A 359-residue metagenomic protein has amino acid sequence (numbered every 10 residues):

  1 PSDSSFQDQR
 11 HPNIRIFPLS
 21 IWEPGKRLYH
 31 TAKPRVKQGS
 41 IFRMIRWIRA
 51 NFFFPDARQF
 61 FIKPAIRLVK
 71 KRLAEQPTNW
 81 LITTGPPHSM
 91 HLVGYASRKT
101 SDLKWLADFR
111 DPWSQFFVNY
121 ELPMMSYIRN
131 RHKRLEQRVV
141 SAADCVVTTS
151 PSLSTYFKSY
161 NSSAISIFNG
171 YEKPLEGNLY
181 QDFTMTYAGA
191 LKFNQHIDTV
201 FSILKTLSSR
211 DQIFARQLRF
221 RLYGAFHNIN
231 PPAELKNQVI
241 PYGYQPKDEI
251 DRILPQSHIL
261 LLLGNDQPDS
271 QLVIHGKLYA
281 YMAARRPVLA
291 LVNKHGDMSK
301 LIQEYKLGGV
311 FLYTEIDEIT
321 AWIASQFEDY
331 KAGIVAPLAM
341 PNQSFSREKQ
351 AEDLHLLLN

Functional and structural regions predicted by a protein language model:
S2-P64: A conserved catalytic-core segment of Leloir-type glycosyltransferases
S4, K133, Q137-A164, S299: A short, active-site helix/loop in glycosyltransferases that binds the activated sugar's phosphate group
R67, S89-L92, A96-T100, W113-S114 (+1 more regions): Membrane-proximal helix-turn-helix segments that form the acceptor-binding/catalytic region of lipid-linked
D144, L254-L272, L289: Acidic donor-binding loop of glycosyltransferase active sites
T149-S152, I167-G170, L179: Carbohydrate-associated surface elements
N178-Q195, F201-K205, Q350: Conserved donor-binding/catalytic core segment of Leloir-type glycosyltransferases
A215-Q217, Y223-D251: Nucleotide-activated donor-binding/catalytic signature segment of Leloir-type glycosyltransferases, i.e., the conserved
T314-T320, E328-L358: A charged, aromatic-enriched C-terminal amphipathic alpha-helix characteristic of glycosyltransferases across folds
